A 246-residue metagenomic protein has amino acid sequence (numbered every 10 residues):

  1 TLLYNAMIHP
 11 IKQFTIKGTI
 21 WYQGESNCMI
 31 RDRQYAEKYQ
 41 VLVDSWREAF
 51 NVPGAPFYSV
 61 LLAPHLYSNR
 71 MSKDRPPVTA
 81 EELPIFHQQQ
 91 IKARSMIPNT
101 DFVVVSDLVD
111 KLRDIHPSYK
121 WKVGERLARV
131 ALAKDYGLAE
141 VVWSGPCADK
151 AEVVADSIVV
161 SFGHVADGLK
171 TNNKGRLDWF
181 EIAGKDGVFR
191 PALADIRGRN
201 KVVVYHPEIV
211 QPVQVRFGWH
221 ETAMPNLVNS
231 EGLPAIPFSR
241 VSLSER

Functional and structural regions predicted by a protein language model:
T1-R246: Cell-envelope and extracellular/periplasmic
